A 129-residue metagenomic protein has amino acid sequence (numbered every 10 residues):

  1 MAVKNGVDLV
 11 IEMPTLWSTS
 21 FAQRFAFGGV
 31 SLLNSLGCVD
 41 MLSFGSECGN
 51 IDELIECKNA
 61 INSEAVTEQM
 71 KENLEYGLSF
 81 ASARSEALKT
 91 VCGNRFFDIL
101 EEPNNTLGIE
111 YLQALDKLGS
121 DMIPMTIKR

Functional and structural regions predicted by a protein language model:
M1-K4, L112: Histidine-anchored nucleotide/phosphate-binding helix
K4-P14: A glycine-rich helix N-cap at a beta->alpha junction
E12-R129: Active-site cores that bind ATP or allylic diphosphates and position pyrophosphate for catalysis
